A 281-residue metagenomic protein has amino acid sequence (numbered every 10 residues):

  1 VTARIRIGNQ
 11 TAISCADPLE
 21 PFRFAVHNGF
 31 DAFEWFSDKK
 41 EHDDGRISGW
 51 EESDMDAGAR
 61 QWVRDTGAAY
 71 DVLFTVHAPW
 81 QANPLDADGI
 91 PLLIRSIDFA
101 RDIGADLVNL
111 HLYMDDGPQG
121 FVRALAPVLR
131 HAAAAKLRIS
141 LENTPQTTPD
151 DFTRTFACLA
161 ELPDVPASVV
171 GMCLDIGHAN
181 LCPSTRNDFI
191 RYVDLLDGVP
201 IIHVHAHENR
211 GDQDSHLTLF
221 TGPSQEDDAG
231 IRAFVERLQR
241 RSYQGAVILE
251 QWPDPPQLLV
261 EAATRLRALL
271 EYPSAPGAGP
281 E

Functional and structural regions predicted by a protein language model:
V1-R101, A105, A167-G171, E271-E281: N-terminal pre-domain/capping segments
T11-C15, S37-E41, A78-A82, L112-D116 (+4 more regions): Active-site-proximal loop/turn and secondary-structure-junction residues that shape catalytic pockets, frequently
S14, I248-L259: A short, acidic, flexible beta-alpha connecting loop/helix-capping segment that sits on the rim of active
D31-D38, A100, M172-D175, G198-G211: Non-cysteine beta-strand/loop elements that form the S-adenosyl-L-methionine
E34, T75, N109, S140 (+3 more regions): Conserved beta-strand positions in the central sheet of alpha/beta enzyme cores
D44-I47, D54, A87, H178-Q244 (+1 more regions): Gly/Pro-rich active-site loop or hairpin
A68-Y70, W80-L174: Active-site acidic/histidine proton-transfer and metal-coordination neighborhood in alpha/beta enzyme cores
P256-G277: C-terminal helical cap(s) of enzyme catalytic domains, especially alpha/beta-barrels
